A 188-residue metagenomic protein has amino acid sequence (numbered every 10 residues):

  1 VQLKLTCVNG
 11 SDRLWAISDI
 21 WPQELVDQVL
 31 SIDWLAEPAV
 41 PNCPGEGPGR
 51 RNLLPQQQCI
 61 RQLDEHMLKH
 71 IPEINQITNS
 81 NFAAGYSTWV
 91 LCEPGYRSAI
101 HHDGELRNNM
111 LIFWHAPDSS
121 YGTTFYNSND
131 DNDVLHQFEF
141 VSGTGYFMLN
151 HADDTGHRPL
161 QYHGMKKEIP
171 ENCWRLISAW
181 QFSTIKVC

Functional and structural regions predicted by a protein language model:
V1-C7, A84-S87, G145: Generic structural motif
Q2-T6, I100, G164-K166: Short, surface-exposed beta-strand/loop micro-motifs that present aromatic residues
Q2-T78: Non-heme Fe(II)/2-oxoglutarate
V8-S11, N81-A83, S142, P170: A short, polar/charged loop/turn motif at coil->beta-strand junctions and beta-hairpin connectors
D12, E24, K69, L106 (+3 more regions): Short, well-structured alpha-helical interface segments that form or flank functional binding sites
A16, M110, R175: Amphipathic alpha-helical recognition patches that constitute DNA-binding helices
S31, P72-N109, F113-S128: Non-heme Fe(II) oxygenase catalytic core, chiefly the N-lobe of the double-stranded beta-helix
L106, Y121-C188: Catalytic core of Fe(II)/2-oxoglutarate
